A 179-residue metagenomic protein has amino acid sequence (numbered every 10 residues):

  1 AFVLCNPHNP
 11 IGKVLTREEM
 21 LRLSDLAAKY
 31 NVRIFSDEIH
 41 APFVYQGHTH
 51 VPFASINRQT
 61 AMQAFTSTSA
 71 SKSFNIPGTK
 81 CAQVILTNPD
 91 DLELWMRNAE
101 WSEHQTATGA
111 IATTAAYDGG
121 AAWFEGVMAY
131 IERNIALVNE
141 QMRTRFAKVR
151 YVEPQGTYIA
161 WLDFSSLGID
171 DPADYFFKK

Functional and structural regions predicted by a protein language model:
A1-K179: PLP-dependent class I/II
